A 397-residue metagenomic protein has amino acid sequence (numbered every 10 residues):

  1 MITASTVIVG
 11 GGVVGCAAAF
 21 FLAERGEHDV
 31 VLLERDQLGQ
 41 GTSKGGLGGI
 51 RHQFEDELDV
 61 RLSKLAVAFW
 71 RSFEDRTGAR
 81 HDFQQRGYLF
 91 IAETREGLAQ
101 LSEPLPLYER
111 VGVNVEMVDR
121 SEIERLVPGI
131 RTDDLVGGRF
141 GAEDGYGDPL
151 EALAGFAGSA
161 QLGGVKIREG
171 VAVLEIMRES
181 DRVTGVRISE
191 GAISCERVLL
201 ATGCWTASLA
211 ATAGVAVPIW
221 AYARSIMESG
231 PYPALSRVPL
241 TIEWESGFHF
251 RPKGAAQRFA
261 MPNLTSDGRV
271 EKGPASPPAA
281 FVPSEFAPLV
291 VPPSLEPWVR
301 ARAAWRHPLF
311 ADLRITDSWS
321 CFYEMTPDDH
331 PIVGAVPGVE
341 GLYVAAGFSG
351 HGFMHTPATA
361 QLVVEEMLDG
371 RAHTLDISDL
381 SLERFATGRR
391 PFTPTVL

Functional and structural regions predicted by a protein language model:
M1-V14, V31: Beta1/beta-strand and adjacent pyrophosphate-binding region of the FAD-binding site in flavoprotein oxidoreductases
I2-S5, M117, P337-L397: C-terminal lid/capping helical subdomain adjacent to the catalytic/cofactor pocket in oxidative enzymes
G10-G12, R35, T202: Glycine-rich Rossmann-fold phosphate-binding loop(s) that bind the pyrophosphate of adenine dinucleotide cofactors
F20-E24, G48-I50, A79-G87, R182 (+4 more regions): Active-site substrate-recognition segment that forms the wall of the catalytic cavity or substrate channel
A23-K44: Glycine-rich FAD pyrophosphate-binding loop
G48-L126, G247-F250, A287: Dinucleotide-binding Rossmann-like beta1-alpha1 core, especially the glycine-rich loop that anchors the ADP
R61-K64, F90-Q100, R139-G158, R168 (+1 more regions): Short beta-strand to alpha-helix junction loop
R139-R197: Helical element adjacent to the flavin cofactor pocket in flavoenzyme catalytic cores
